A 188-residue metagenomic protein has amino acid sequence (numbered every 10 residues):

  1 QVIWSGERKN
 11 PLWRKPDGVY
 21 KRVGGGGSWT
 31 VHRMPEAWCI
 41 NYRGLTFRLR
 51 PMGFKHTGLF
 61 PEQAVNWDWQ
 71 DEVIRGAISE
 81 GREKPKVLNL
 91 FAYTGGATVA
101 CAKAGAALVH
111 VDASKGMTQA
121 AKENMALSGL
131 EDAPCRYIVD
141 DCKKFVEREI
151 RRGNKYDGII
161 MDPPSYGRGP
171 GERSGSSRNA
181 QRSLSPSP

Functional and structural regions predicted by a protein language model:
Q1-P61, D68, G76: Non-catalytic substrate-recognition/targeting regions of SAM-dependent transferases
N66, F91, D162: Residue-level signal for inorganic ion chemistry
Q70, S187-P188: Class I S-adenosylmethionine-dependent transferase superfamily signal
R82-Y93: Conserved class I S-adenosyl-L-methionine
T94-A106: Conserved SAM-binding loop of SAM-dependent methyltransferases across substrates and taxa, primarily the Class I
A107-D112: Conserved SAM-binding motif I beta-strand of class I
S114-I160: S-adenosyl-L-methionine
K115-M117, V139, K143, Y156-S187: Mobile active-site "lid"/loop adjacent to the S-adenosyl-L-methionine
